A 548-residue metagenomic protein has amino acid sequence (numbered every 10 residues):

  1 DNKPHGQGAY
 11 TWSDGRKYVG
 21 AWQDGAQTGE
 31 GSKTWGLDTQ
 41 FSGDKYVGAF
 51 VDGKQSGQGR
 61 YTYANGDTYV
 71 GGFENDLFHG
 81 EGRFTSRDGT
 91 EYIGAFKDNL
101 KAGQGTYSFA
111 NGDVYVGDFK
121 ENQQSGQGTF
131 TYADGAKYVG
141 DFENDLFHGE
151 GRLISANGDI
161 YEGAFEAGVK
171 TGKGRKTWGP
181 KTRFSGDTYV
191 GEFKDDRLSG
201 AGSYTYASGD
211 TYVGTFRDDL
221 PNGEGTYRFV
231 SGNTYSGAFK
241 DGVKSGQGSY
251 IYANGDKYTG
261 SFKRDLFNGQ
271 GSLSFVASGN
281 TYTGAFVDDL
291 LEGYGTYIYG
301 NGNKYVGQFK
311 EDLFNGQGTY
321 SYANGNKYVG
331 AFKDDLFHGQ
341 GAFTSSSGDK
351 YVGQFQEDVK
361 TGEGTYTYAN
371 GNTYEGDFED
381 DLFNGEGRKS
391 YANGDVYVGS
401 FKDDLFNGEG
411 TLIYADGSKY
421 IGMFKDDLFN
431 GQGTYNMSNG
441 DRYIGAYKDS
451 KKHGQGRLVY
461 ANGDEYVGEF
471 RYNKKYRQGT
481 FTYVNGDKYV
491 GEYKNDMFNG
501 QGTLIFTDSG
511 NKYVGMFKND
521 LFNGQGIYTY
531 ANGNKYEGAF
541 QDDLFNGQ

Functional and structural regions predicted by a protein language model:
D1-H5, K17-T28, D44-S56, Y69-H79 (+20 more regions): Conserved anchor residues at repeat-unit boundaries in beta-strand-based tandem repeats, strongest for the MORN repeat
S13, S108, S125, S199 (+16 more regions): Serine residues within intrinsically disordered or low-complexity segments
S32-D38, R175-P180, L273: Acidic/polar low-complexity surface segments
T34, R60, D67, R83-F84 (+9 more regions): Tandem repeat protein-protein interaction scaffolds, dominated by ankyrin-repeat arrays but also generalizing to other
